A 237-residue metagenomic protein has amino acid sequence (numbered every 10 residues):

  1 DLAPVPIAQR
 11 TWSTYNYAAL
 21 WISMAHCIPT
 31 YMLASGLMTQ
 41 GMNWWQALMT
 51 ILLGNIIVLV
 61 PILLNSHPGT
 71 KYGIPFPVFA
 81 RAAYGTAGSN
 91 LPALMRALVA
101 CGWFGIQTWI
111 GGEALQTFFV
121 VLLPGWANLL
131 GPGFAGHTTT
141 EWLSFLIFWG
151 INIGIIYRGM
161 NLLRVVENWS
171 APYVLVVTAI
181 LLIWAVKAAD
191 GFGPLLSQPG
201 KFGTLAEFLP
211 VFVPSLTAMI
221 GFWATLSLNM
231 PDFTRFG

Functional and structural regions predicted by a protein language model:
D1-W44, L59, A206-S215, F236-G237: Membrane-interface "cap" regions at the ends of multi-pass membrane proteins
R10-T14, R158-A171, F208, T225-G237: Hydrophobic, small-residue-rich membrane helices and short re-entrant helix-turn-helix hairpins that build
S13, I74-C101, G131-E141: Transmembrane-helix boundary/entry motifs in multi-pass membrane transporters
T39-M49, L129-E141, V165-N168, K201-S215: Interfacial loop-to-helix junctions that mark the boundaries of transmembrane helices in multi-pass membrane
I51-Y84, R96-V99, W103-I110: Juxtamembrane transmembrane-helix boundary signature
N90-P132: Hydrophobic transmembrane alpha-helices that form the core helical bundles of multi-pass secondary transporters
M95, I106, L143-K187: Membrane-interface loop-to-helix entry segments
T108, G112-V121, Y173-G200, M219-W223: Hydrophobic alpha-helical segments and their helix-loop junctions in multi-pass secondary transporters
